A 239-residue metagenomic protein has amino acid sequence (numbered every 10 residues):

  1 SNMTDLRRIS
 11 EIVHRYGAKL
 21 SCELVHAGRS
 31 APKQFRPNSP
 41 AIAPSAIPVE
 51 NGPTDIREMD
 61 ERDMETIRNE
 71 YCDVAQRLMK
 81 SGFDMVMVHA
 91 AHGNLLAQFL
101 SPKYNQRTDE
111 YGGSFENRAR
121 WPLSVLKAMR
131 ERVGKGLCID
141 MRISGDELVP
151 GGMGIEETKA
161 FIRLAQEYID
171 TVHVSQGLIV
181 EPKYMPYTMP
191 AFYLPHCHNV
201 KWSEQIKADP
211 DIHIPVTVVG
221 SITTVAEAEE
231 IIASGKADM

Functional and structural regions predicted by a protein language model:
S1-M239: Flavin-dependent oxidoreductase catalytic cores
